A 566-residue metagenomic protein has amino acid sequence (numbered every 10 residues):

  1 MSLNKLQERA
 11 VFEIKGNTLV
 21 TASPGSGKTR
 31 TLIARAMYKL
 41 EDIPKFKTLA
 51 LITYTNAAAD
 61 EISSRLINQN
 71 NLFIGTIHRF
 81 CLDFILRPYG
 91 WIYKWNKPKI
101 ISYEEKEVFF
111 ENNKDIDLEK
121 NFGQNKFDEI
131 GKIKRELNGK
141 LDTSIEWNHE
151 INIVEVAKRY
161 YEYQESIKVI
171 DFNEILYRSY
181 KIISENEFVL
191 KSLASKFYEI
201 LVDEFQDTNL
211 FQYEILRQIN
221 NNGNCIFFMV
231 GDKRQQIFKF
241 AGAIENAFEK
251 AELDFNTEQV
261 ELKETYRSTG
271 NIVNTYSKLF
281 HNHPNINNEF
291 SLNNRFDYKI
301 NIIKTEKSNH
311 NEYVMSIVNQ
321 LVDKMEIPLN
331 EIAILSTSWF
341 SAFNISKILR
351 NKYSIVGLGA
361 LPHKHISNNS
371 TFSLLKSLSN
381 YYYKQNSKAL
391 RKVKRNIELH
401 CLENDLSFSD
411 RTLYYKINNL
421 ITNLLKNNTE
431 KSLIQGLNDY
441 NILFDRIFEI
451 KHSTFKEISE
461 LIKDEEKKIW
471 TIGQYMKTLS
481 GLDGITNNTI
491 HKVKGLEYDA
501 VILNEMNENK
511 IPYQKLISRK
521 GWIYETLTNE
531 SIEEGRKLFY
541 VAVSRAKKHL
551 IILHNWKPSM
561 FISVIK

Functional and structural regions predicted by a protein language model:
M1-P24, T31, T48, I116-L201 (+2 more regions): Accessory N-terminal region flanking or inserted into the helicase ATPase core in nucleic-acid motor proteins
M1-Y93, S544-R545: P-loop NTPase Walker
W91, L210, I215-R295: Conserved RecA-like helicase ATPase core segment that couples NTP binding/hydrolysis to strand translocation
W95-K168, N404-D445: Coupling/switch/interface segments within P-loop NTPase motor domains and analogous charged loops in nucleic-acid
N256-E258, E264-Y353: Helicase P-loop NTPase motor core
Y313-K451: Conserved helicase/translocase motor-coupling segment
K392-A500, E508-Q514, K547, I551: Accessory C-terminal helicase-associated subdomains
E466, S480-G484, N507-K566: C-terminal accessory regions
